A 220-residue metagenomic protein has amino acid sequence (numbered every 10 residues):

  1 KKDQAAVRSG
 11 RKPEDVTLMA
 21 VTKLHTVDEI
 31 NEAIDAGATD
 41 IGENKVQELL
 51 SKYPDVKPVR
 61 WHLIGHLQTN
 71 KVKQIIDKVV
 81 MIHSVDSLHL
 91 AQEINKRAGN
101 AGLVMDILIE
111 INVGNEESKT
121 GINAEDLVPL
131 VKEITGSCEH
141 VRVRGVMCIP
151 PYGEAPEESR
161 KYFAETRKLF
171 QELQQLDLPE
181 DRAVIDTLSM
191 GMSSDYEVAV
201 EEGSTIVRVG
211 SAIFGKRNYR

Functional and structural regions predicted by a protein language model:
K1-S194, V200-E202, F214-K216: Conserved alpha/beta-domain cores
S204-R220: Gly/Pro- and small hydrophobic-enriched strand-loop and loop-to-helix capping segments that sit at the rims
